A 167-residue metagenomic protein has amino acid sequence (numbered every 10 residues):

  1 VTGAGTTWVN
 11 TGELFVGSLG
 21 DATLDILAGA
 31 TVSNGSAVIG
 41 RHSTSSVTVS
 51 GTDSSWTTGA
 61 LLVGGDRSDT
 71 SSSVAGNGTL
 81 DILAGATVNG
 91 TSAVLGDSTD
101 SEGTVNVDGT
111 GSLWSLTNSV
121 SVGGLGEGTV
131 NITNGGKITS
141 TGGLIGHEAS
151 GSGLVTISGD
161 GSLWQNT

Functional and structural regions predicted by a protein language model:
V1-T167: Sequence/structural signature of small/polar-enriched beta-strand/turn repeats that build beta-strand-rich repeat
